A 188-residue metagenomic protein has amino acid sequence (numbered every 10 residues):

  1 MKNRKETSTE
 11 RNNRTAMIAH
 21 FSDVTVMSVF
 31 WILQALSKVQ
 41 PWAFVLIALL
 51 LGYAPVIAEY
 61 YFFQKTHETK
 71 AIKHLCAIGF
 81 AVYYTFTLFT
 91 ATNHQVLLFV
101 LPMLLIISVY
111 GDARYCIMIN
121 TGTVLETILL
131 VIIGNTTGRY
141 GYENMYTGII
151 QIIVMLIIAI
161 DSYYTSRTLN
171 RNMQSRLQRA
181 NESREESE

Functional and structural regions predicted by a protein language model:
M1-E10: Short, Lys/Arg-rich, polar N-terminal cytosolic tail immediately upstream of the first transmembrane signal-anchor
E10-R14, R114-Y115: Juxtamembrane interface helix immediately N-terminal to a transmembrane segment
N12-A16, I72-K73, R167, Q174: Alpha-helical transmembrane segments of multi-pass integral membrane proteins
T15-T92, F99-L105, T123-L125: Hydrophobic transmembrane alpha-helices and their membrane-interface boundaries in multi-pass, membrane-anchored
V29-L51, T66-H67, V109-S175: Alpha-helical transmembrane segments and their interfaces in multipass membrane proteins
T92-N93, Y115: Short, charged/polar micro-motifs that form catalytic or ligand-binding hotspots
V96-L97, M118: Alpha-helix N-cap/helix-start motif
T168-E188: Long cytosolic alpha-helical coiled-coil signaling stalks of chemosensory transducers
